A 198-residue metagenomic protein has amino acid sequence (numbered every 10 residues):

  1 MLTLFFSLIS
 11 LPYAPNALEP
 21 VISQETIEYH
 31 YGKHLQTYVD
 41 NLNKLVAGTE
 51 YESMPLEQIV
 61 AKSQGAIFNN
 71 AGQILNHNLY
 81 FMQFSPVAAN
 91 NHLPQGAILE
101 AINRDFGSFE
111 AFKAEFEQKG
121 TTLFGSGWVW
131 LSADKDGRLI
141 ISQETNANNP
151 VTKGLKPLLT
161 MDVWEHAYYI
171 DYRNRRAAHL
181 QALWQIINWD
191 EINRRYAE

Functional and structural regions predicted by a protein language model:
L2-E198: Feature for soluble, non-membrane regions of globular proteins
